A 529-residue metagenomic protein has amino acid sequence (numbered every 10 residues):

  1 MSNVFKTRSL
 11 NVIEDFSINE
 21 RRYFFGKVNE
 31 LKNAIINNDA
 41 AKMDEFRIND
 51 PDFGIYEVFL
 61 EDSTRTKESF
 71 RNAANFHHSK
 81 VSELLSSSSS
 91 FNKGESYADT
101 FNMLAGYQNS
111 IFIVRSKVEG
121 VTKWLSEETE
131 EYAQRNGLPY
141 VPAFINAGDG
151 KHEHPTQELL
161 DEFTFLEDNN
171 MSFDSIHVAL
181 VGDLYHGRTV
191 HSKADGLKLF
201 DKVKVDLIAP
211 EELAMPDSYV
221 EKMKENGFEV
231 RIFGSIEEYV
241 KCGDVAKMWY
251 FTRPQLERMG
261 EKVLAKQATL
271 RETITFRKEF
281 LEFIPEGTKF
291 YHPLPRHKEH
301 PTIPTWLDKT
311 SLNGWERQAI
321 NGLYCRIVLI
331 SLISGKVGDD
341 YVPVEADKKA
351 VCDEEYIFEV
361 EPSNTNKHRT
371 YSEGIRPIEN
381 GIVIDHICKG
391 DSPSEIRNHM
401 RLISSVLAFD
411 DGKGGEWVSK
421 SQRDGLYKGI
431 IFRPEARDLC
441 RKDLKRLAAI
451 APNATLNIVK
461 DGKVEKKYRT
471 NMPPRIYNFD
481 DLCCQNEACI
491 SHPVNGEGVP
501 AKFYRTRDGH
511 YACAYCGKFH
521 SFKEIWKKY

Functional and structural regions predicted by a protein language model:
M1-E68: Positively charged, low-complexity intrinsically disordered leader regions
N49-Y107: Active-site cofactor/substrate anionic-group-binding motifs, chiefly glycine- and Lys/Arg-rich phosphate-binding loops
L60-N72, L166-T252, H510-F519: Glycine-rich phosphate/diphosphate-binding loop of Rossmann-like nucleotide-binding domains
F101-L104, N109-G196, H292: Anion-binding alpha/beta catalytic cores of soluble intermediary-metabolism enzymes, centered on
K224-W306: Rossmann-like adenosine-cofactor binding region
G287-T288, P293-I357: Adenosine-phosphate binding glycine-rich loop
A346-R423: General detector of N-terminal leader/presequence modules that precede the first folded domain
G462-Y529: Cys/His-clustered metal-coordination modules, chiefly Zn-binding fingers
